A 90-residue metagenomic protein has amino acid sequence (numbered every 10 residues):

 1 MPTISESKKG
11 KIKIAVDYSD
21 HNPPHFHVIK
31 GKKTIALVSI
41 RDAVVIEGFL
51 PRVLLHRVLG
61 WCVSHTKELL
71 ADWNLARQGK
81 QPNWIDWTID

Functional and structural regions predicted by a protein language model:
M1-K8: Negatively charged, low-complexity tracts enriched in Asp/Glu with abundant Ser/Thr
I4, V44-E47, H65: Generic preference for hydrophobic/aromatic residues in regular secondary structure cores
K11-K13: Charge-dense, helix-prone N-terminal extensions
A15-R52: A short, structured beta-strand/loop element
P51-L59: Short, charged, low-complexity patches
L59-D90: C-terminal structural segments of small proteins and small subunits
